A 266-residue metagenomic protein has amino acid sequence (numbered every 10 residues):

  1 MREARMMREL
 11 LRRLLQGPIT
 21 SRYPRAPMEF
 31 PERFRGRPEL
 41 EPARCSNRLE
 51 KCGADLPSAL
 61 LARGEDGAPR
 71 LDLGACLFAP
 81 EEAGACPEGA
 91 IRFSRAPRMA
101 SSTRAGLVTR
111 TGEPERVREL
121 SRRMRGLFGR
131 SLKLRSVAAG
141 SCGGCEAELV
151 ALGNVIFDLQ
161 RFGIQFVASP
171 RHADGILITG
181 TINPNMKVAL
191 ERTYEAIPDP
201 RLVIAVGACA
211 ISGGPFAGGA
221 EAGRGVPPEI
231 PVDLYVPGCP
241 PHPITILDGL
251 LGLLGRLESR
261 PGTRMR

Functional and structural regions predicted by a protein language model:
M1-A59: Ferredoxin-type iron-sulfur electron-transfer modules and their immediate structural context
R2, R8, A83-S169, A222 (+1 more regions): Flanking helices and flexible, charged tails adjoining ferredoxin-like Fe-S electron-transfer domains in multi-subunit
Q16, P57, R125-G129, N154 (+3 more regions): Generic secondary-structure signature for well-ordered alpha-helical cores
F34-P38, G67, D174-G175, V232: Short amphipathic alpha-helical segments
L40, N47-M99: Iron-sulfur cluster-binding cysteine motifs and their immediate structural context in ferredoxin-like electron-transfer
A43, G74, T179-T181: Structural motif
A147-L149, N154-F157, R161-L247: Cofactor-cradling patches in redox/metallo enzymes
V236-M265: A charged, well-structured terminal subsegment
